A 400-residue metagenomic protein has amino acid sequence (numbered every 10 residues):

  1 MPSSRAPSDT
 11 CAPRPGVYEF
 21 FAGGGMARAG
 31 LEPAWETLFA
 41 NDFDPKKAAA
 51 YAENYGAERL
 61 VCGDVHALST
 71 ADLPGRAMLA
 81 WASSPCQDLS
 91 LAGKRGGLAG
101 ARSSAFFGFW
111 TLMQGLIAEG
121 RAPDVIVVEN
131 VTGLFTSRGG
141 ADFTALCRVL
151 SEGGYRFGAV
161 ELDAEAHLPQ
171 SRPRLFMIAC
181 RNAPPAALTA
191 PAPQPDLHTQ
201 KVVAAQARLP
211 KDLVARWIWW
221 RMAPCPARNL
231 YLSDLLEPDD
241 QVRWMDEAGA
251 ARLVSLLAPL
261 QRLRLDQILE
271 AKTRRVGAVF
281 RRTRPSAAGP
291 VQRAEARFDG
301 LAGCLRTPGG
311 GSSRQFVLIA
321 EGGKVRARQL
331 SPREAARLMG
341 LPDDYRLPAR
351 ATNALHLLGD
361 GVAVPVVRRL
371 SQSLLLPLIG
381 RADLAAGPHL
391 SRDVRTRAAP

Functional and structural regions predicted by a protein language model:
P2-P123, V128-T144: Core alpha/beta nucleotide-donor-binding catalytic domains of modification enzymes
P2-S3, D239-P400: C-terminal target-recognition/interaction regions appended to catalytic cores
G25, P45, P85-Q87, T132-G133 (+5 more regions): Short, solvent-exposed loop/turn segments at secondary-structure junctions
T70-A77, L91-R297: Class I S-adenosyl-L-methionine
W81-A82, F176-A179, C304-T307: Short hydrophobic-aromatic micro-motifs
